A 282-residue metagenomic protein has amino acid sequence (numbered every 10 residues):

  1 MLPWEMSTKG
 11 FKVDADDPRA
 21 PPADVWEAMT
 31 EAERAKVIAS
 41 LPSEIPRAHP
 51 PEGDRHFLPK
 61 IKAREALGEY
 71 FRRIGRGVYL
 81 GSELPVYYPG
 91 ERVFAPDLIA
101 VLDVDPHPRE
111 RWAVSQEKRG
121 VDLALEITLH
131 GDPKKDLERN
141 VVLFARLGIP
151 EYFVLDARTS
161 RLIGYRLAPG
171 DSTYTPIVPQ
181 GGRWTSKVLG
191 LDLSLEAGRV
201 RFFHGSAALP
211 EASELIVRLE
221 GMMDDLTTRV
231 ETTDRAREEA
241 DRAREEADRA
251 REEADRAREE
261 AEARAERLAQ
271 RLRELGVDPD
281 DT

Functional and structural regions predicted by a protein language model:
L2-E33, P42-H49, E69, L84-P96 (+3 more regions): C-terminal interaction segment
P51-S82, Y87-F94: Acidic-basic catalytic patches of nuclease active cores, encompassing PD-(D/E)XK and other metal-cofactor nuclease
P150: Short acidic/polar active-site loop segments enriched in Thr and Asp
